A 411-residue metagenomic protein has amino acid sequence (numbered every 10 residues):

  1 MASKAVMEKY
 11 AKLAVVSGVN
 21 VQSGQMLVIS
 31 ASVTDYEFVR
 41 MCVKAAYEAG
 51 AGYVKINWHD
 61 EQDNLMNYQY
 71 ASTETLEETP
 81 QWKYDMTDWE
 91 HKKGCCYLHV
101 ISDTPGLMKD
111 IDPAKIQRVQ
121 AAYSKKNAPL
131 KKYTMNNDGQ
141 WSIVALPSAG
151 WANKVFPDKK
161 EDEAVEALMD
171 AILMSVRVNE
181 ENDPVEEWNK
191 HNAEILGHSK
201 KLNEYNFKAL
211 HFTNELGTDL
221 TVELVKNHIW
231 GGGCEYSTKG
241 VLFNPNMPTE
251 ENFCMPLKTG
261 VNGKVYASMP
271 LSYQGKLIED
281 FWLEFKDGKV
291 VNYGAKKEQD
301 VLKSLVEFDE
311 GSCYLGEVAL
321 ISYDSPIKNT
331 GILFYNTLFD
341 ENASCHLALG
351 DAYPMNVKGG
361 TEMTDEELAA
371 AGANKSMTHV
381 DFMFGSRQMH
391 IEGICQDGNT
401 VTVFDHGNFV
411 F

Functional and structural regions predicted by a protein language model:
M1-N262, N399, F409-F411: Active-site bordering "gate/hinge" segments that shape substrate access to catalytic or cofactor-binding pockets
T34-D35, D103-P105, S148, G217 (+8 more regions): Short, glycine-/Ser/Thr-/acidic-enriched flexible segments
K109-D112, N153-P157, C234-E235, K276-E279 (+3 more regions): A short secondary-structure junction signal
N203-K208, L277-E279, M383-H390: A short, compositionally biased
N252-E310: Long, well-ordered mid-to-C-terminal structural blocks that present hydrophobic/aromatic surfaces
K258-T259, Q274-K276, E284-F285, D309-C313 (+3 more regions): A structural signal for short secondary-structure junctions
V290-T361: Dual-mode signal for accessory low-complexity, basic/Gly-rich regions
E366-F411: Extended hydrophobic packing segments that form well-structured cores
